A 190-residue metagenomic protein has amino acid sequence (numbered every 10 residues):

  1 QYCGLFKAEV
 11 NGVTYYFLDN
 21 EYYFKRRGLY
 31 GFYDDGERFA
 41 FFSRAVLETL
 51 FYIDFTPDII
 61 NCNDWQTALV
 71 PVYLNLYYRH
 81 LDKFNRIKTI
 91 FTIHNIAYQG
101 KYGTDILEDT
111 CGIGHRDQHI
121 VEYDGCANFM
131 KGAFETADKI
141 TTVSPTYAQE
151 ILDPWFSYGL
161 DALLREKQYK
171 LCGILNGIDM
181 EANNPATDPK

Functional and structural regions predicted by a protein language model:
Q1-K190: Catalytic cores of nucleotide-sugar-dependent glycosyltransferases that transfer UDP/GDP/TDP-activated
